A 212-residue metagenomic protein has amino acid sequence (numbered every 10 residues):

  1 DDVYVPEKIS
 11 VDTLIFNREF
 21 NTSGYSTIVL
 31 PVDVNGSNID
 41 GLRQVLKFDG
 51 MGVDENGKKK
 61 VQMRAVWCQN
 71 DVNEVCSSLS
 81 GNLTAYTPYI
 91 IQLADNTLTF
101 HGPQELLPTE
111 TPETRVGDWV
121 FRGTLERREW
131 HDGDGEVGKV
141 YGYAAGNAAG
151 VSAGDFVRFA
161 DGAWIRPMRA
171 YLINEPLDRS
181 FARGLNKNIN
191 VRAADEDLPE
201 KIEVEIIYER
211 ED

Functional and structural regions predicted by a protein language model:
D1-L46, V72-E211: A short, polar beta-strand/turn micro-motif
R43-D49, V53-E55: A broadly used, surface-exposed interaction patch
G52-C76, G150: Surface-exposed intrinsically disordered loops and tails
